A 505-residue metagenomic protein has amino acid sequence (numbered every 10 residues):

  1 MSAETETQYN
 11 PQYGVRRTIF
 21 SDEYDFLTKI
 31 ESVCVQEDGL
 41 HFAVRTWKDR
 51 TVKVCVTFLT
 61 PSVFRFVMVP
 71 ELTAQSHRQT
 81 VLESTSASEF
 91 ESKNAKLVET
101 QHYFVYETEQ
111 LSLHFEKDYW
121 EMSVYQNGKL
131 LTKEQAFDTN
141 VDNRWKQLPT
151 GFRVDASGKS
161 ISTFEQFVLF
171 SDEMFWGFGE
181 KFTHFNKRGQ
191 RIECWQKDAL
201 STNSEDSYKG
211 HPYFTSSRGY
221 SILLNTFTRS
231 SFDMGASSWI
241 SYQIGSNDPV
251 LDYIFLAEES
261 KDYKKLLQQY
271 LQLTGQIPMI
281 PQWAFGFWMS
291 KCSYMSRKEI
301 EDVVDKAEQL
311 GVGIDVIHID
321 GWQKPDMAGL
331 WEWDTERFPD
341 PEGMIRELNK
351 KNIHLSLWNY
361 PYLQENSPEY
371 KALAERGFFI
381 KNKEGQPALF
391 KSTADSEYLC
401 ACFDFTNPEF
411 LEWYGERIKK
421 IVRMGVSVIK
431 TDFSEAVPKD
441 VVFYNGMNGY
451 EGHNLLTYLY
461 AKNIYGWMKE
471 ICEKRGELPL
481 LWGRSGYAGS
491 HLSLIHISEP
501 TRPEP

Functional and structural regions predicted by a protein language model:
M1-W283, S290-C292, S296-D305, V316 (+5 more regions): N-terminal accessory segment at the very beginning of proteins
F178, R188-I192, S207, E301 (+3 more regions): Short, hydrophobic/amphipathic alpha-helical packing segments that form internal helix faces or helix-helix interfaces
F227, T431-E435, R484-G486: Short, well-ordered beta-to-alpha junction loops that form the rim of enzyme active sites and present histidine/acidic
P278-M447: Aromatic-lined carbohydrate-binding/catalytic grooves of carbohydrate-active enzymes
M289-K291, I353-N366, T457-L492: Aromatic-lined carbohydrate-recognition surfaces of secreted/lumenal glycan-active proteins
V437-V442, Y487-L494: Active-site clefts of carbohydrate-active enzymes
F443-K462: Non-catalytic scaffold segments within catalytic domains of secreted glycoside hydrolases
I495-P505: Single conserved hydrophobic/aromatic residue that forms the stacking wall/gate of nucleotide- or nucleobase-binding
